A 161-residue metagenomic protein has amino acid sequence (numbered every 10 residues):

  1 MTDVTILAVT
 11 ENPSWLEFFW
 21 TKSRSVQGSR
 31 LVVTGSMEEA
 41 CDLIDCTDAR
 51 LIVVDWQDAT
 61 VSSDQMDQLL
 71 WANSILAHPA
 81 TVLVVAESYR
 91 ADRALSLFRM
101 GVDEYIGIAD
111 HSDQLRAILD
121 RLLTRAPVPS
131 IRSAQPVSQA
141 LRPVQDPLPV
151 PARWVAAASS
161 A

Functional and structural regions predicted by a protein language model:
T2-W15, F19-S23, V33, I52-V53 (+1 more regions): Conserved acidic segment of CheY-like receiver
G28-S36: Short hydrophobic/Thr-rich beta-strand motif most characteristic of the beta2 strand and flanking loop of CheY-like
G35-L51, A59-V61: Acidic, metal-coordinating helix/loop segments flanking the phosphotransfer/catalytic sites of two-component signaling
D45-T47, A72-P79, M100: Conserved phosphotransfer cores of two-component systems
R50-L76, A86-R90: Conserved phosphotransfer microenvironments
D64, S88-E104: Alpha4 helix (beta4-alpha4-beta5 surface) of REC/receiver domains from two-component response regulators
D110-L119: C-terminal output helix
T124-A161: CheY-like receiver
